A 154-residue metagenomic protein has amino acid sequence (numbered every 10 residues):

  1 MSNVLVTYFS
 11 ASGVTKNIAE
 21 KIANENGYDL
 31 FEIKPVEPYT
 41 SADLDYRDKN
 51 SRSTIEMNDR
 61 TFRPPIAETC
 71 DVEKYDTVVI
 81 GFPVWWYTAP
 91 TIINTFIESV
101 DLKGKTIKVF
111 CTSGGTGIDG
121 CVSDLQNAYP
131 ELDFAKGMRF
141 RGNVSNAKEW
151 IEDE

Functional and structural regions predicted by a protein language model:
M1-T77, Y87-A89, N94, E98 (+1 more regions): N-terminal beta1-alpha1-beta2 submodule of the flavodoxin-like/Rossmannoid cofactor-binding fold
N26-Y28, K105, L132: A structural micro-motif
V72-E73, E98-G104, N127-Y129: Short, conserved loop/helix-junction motifs that constitute active-site signature segments in enzyme catalytic cores
F82-P83: Glycine-rich, N-terminal phosphate-binding loop of Rossmann-like dinucleotide-binding domains
W86-Y87, G115: Acidic catalytic loop of the alpha/beta-hydrolase fold
K108-S145: Short, glycine-/small-residue-rich phosphate/pyrophosphate-handling segment
